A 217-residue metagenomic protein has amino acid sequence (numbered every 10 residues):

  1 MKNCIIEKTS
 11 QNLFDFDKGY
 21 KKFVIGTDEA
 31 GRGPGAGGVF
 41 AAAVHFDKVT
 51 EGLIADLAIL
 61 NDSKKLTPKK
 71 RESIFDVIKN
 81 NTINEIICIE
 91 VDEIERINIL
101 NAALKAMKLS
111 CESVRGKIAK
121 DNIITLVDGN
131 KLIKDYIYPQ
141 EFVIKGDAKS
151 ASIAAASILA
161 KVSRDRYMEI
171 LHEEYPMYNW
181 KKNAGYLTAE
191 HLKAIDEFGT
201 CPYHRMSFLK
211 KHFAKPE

Functional and structural regions predicted by a protein language model:
M1-E217: RNase H-like, Mg2+-dependent phosphodiesterase core, and more generally RNA phosphate-backbone-engaging helix-loop
